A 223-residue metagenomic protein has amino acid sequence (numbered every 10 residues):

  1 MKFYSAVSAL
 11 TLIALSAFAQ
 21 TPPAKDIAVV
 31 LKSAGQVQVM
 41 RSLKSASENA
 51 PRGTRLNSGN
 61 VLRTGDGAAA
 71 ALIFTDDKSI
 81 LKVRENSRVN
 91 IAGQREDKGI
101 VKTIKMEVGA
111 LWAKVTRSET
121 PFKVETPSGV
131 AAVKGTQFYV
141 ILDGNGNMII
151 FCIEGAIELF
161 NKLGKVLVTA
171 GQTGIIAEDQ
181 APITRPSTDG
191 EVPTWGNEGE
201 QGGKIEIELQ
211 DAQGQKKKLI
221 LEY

Functional and structural regions predicted by a protein language model:
M1-A6: Positively charged n-region of N-terminal signal peptides that target proteins for export
V7-S16: Bacterial N-terminal signal peptides
Q20-A69, I73-Y223: Flexible, surface-exposed loop/linker segments and immediately adjacent secondary-structure boundaries
